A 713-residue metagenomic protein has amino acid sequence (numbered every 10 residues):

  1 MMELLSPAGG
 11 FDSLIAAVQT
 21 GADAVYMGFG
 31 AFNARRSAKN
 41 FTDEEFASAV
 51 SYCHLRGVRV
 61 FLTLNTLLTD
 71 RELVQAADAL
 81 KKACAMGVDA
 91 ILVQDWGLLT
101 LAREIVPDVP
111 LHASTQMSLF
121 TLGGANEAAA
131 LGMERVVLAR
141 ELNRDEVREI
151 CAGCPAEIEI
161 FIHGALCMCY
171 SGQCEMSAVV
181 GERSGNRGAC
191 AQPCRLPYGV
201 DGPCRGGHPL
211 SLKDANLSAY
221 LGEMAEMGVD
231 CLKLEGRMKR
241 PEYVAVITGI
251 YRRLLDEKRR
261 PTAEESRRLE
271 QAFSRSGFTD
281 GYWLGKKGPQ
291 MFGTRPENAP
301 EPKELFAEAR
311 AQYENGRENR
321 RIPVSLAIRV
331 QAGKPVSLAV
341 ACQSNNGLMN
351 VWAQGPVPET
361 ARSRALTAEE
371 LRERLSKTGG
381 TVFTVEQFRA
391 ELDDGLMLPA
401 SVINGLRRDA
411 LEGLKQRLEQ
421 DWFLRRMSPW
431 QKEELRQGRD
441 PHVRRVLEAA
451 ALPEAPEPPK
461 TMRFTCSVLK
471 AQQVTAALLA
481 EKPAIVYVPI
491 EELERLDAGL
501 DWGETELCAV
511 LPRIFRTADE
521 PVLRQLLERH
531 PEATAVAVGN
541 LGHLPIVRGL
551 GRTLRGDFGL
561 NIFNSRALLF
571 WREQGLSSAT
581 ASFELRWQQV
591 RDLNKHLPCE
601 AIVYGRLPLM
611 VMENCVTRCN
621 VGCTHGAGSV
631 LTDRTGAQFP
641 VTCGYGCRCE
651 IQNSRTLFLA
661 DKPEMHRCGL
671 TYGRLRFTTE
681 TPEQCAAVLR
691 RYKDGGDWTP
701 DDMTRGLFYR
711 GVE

Functional and structural regions predicted by a protein language model:
M1-L119, V137-L138, E146-C231, M238-E713: Active-site pocket-lining/capping segments in soluble small-molecule metabolic enzymes
L122-G123: Conserved nucleotide-cofactor-binding alpha/beta core module
E134: Long, basic N-terminal domains or extensions that often function in RNA/ssDNA interaction or organelle/cellular
